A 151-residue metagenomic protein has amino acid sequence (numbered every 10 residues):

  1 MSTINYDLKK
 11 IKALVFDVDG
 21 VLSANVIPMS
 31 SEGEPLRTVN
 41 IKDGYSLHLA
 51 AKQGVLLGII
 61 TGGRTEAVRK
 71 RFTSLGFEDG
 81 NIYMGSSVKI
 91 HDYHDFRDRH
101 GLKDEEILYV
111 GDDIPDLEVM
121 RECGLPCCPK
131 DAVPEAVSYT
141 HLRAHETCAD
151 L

Functional and structural regions predicted by a protein language model:
S2-G54: Active-site neighborhood of HAD-like aspartate-dependent phosphohydrolases
L14, L57, I82, P126 (+1 more regions): Short, well-ordered beta-strand core segments
L47-A51, H94-D98, R121: Surface-exposed amphipathic alpha-helices with a cationic face
L47-R71, Y83-M84: Substrate-recognition element of Asp-dependent hydrolases with the DxDx(T/V) motif
E66-H100: Helix-adjacent hinge/juxtasegments
Y93-I114: Conserved Lys-Pro-Asp/Glu-containing loop-to-beta segment of HAD-superfamily phosphomonoesterases, centered on
Y109-L142: Acidic, Mg2+-coordinating phosphoryl-transfer loop and its flanking beta/alpha structural elements, shared across
H141-L151: Single conserved hydrophobic/aromatic residue that forms the stacking wall/gate of nucleotide- or nucleobase-binding
